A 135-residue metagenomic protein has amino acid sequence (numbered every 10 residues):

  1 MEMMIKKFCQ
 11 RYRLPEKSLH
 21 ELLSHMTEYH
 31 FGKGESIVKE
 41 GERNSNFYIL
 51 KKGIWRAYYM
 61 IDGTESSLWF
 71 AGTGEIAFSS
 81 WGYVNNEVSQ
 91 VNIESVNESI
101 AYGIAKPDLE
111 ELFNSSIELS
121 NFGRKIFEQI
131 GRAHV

Functional and structural regions predicted by a protein language model:
M1-V135: Cytosolic regulatory regions built on CNB/CRP/Popeye-like sensor folds
